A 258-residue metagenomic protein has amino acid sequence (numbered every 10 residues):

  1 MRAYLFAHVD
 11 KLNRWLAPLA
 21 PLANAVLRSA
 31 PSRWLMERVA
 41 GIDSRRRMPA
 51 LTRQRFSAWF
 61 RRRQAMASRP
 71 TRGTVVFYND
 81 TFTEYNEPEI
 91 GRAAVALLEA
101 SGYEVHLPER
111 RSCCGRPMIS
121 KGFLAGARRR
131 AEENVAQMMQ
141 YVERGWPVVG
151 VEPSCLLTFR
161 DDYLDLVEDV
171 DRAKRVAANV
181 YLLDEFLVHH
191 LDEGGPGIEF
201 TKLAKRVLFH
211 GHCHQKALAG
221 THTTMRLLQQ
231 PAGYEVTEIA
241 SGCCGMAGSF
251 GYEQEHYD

Functional and structural regions predicted by a protein language model:
M1-D258: Iron-sulfur cluster-binding electron-transfer modules in prokaryotic oxidoreductases
